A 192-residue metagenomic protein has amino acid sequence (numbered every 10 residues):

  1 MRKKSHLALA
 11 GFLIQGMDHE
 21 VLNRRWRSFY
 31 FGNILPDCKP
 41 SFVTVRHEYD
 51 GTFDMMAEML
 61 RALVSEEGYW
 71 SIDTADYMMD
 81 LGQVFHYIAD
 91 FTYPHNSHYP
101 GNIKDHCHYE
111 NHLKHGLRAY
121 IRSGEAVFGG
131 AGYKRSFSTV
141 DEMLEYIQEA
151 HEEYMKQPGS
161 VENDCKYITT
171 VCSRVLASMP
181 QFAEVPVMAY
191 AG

Functional and structural regions predicted by a protein language model:
M1-Q83, I88-G192: N-terminal leader/auxiliary helical segments
